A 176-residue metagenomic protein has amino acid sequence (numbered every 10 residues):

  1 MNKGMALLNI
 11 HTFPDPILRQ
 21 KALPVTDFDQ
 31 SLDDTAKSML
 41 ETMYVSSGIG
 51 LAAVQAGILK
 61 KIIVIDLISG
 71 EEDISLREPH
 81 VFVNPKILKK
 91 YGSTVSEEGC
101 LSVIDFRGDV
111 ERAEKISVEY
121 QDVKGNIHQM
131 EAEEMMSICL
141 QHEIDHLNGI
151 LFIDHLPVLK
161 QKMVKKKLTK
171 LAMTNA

Functional and structural regions predicted by a protein language model:
M1-A176: Positively charged
